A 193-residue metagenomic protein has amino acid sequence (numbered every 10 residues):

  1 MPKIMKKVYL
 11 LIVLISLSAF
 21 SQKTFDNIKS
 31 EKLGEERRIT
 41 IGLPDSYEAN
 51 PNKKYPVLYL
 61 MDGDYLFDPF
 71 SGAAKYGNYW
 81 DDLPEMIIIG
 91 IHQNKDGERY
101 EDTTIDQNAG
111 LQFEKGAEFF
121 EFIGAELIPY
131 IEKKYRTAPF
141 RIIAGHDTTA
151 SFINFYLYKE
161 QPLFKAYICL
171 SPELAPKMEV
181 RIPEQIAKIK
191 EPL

Functional and structural regions predicted by a protein language model:
M1-M5: N-terminal secretory signal peptides that target proteins for export/translocation
K7-L17: Sec-dependent N-terminal signal peptides
Q22-L193: Non-catalytic cap/lid and distal C-terminal segments of serine-dependent acyl enzymes
